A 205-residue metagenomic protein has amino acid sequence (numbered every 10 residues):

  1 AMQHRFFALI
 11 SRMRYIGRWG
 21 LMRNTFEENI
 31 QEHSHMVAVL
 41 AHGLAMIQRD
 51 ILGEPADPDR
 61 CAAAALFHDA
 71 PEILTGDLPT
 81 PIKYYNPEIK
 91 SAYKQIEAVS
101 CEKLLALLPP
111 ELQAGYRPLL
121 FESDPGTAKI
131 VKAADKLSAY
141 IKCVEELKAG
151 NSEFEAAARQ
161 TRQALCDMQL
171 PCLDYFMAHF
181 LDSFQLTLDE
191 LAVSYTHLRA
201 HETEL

Functional and structural regions predicted by a protein language model:
M2-G20: Short alpha-helical hairpin
T25-D59: Alpha-helical phosphate/pyrophosphate-handling elements in metalloenzyme active cores
V39-A45, D59-L78, K132, A139: Active-site alpha-helical segments that house and flank conserved acidic catalytic motifs for diphosphate chemistry
D50-A65, D77, P81-I82, N86-S91: Hydrophobic/aromatic-rich structural module bridging two neighboring secondary-structure elements via a short loop
D59-A62, P109-K148: Histidine/acidic-rich helix-loop-helix segments that form or flank divalent-metal centers in metalloenzyme catalytic
Y85-S100, F154-M168: Divalent-cation-assisted or electrostatically stabilized phosphate/pyrophosphate-binding catalytic cores
E88-P109, S123-K129: A contiguous pocket-lining binding segment that forms or flanks enzyme active sites
H197-A200, E204-L205: Single conserved hydrophobic/aromatic residue that forms the stacking wall/gate of nucleotide- or nucleobase-binding
